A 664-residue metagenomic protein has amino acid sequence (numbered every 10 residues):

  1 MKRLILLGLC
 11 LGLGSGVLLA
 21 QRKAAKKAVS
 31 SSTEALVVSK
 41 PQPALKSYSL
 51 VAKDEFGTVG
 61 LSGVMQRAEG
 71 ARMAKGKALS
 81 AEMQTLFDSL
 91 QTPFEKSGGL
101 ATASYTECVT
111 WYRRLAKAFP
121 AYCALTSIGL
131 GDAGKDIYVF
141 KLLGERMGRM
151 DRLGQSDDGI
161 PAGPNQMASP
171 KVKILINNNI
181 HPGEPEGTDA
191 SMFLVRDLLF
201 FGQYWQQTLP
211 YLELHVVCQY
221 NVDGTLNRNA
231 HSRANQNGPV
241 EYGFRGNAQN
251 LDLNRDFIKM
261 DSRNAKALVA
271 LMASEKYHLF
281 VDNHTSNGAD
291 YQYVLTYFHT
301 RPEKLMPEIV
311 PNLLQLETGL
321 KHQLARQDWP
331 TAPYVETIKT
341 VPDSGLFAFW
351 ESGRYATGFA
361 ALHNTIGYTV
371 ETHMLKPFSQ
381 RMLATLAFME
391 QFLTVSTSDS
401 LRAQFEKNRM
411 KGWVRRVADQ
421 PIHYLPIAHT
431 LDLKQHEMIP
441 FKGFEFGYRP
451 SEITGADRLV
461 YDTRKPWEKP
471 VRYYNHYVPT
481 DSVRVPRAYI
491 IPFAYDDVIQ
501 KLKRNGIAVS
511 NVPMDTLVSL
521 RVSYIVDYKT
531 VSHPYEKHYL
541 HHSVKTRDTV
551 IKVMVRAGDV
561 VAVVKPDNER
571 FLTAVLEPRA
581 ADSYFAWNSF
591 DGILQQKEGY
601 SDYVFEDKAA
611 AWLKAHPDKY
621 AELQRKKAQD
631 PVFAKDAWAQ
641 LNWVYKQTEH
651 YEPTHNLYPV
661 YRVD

Functional and structural regions predicted by a protein language model:
M1-S49, K53: Bacterial Sec-dependent N-terminal signal peptides
V37-S89, P93-K96: N-terminal hydrophobic or amphipathic helices/low-complexity stretches enriched in small/hydrophobic/Pro/Gly
A78-L100, I176-N178, D252, T300 (+1 more regions): Acidic/histidine-rich, surface-exposed loop or edge segments in extracytoplasmic proteins
F94-T102, N177-E184, N254-I258, M306-V310 (+2 more regions): Second-shell loop/turn segments in exported
T106-I176: Soluble metallo-hydrolase cores and metallopeptidase-like ectodomains found primarily in the secretory/periplasmic
G163-I180, E184-V341, E351: Active-site/substrate-binding loop(s) of hydrolase catalytic cores
T337-L520, Y524-I525: Hard-cation-handling environments
A488-I491, I499-R504, S510-N511, D527-D664: Catalytic centers of hydrolytic enzymes
